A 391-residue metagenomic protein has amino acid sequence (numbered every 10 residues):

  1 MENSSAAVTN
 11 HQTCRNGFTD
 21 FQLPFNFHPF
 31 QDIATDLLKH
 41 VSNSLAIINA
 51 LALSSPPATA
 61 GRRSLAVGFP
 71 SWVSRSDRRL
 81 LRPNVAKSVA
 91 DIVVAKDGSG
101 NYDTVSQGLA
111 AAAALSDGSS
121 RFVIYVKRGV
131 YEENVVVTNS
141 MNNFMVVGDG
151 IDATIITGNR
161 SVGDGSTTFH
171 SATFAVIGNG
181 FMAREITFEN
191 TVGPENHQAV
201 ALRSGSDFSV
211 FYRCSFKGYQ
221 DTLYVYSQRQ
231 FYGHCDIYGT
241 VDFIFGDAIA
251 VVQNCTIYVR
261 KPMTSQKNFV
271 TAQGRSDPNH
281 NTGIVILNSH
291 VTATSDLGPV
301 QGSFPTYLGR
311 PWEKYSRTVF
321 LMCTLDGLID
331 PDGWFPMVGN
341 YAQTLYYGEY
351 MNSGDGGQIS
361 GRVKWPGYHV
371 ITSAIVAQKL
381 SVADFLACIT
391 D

Functional and structural regions predicted by a protein language model:
M1-H11: Extended, amphipathic alpha-helical segments that serve as helical scaffolds
C14: An extracellular/secretory-lumen and virion-surface interaction module
D20-D391: Sequence-level preference for short, compositionally simple segments enriched in small aliphatic or small polar residues
